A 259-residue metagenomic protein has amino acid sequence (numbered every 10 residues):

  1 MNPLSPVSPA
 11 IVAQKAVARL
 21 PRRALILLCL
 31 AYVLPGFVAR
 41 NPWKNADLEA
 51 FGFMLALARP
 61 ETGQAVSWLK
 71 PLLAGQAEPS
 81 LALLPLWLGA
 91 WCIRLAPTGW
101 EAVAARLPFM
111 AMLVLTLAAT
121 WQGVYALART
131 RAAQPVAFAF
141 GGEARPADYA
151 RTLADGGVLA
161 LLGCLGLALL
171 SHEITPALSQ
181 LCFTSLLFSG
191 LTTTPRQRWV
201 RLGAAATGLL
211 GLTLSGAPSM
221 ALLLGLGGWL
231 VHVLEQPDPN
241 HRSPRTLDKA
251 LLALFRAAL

Functional and structural regions predicted by a protein language model:
N2-L259: Membrane-integral, polyisoprenol-dependent glycosyltransferases of the GT-C/oligosaccharyltransferase superfamily
